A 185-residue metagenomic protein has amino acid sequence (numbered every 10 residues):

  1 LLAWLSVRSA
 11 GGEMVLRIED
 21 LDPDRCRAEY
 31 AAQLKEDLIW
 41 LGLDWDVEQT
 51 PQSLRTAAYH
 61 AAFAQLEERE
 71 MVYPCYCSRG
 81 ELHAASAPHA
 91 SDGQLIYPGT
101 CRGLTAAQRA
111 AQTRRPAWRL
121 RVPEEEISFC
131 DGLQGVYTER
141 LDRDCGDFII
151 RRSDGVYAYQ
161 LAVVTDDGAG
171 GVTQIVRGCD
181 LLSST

Functional and structural regions predicted by a protein language model:
L1-A90, C179-D180, S184: N-terminal Rossmann-like or analogous alpha/beta NTP/dinucleotide-binding catalytic cores that position adenine
R79-T185: Active-site cores that bind ATP or allylic diphosphates and position pyrophosphate for catalysis
